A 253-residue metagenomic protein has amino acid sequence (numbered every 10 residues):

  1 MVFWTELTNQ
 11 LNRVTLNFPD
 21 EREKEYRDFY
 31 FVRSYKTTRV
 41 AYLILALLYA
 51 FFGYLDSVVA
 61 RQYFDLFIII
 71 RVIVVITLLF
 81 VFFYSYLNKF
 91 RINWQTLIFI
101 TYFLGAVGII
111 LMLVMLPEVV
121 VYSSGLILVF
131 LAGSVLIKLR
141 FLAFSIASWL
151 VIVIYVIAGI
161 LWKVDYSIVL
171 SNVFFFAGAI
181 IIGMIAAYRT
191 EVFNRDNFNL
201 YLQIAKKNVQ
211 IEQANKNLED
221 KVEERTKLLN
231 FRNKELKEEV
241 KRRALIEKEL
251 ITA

Functional and structural regions predicted by a protein language model:
V2-R22: Short, charged cytosolic
F31-L47, Y63-V72, L136-A147, V169-F174: Alpha-helical transmembrane segments and their helix-membrane boundary motifs
A41-G133, L150-V156: Hydrophobic transmembrane alpha-helices and their membrane-interface boundaries in multi-pass, membrane-anchored
V81-F82, I109-V114, G133-A143, I157-Y166 (+1 more regions): Juxtamembrane membrane-interface segments at transmembrane alpha-helix termini
L87-N93, L116-V121, A143-S148, I152 (+2 more regions): Transmembrane alpha-helices and their extracellular/periplasmic helix-loop junctions in integral membrane proteins
G159-N208: Alpha-helical transmembrane segments and their immediate juxtamembrane flanks in integral membrane proteins
V192, N199-A253: Amphipathic alpha-helical coiled-coil "transmission" helices that mediate dimerization and conformational coupling
